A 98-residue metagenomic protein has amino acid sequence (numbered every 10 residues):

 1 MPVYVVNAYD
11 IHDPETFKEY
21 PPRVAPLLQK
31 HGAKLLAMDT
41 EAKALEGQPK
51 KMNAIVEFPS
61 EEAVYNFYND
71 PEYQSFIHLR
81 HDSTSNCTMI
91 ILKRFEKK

Functional and structural regions predicted by a protein language model:
M1-M52, P59-N69, Q74, K93-K98: Short S/T/G/P-rich N-terminal loop/turn motif that feeds into the first structured element of a domain
M52-A54, C87-T88: Generic beta-strand structural signal
Y68-N86: Electropositive, surface-exposed helix/loop patches at the edges of structured domains that serve as adaptable
H81-K98: C-terminal end-helix/capping segment
